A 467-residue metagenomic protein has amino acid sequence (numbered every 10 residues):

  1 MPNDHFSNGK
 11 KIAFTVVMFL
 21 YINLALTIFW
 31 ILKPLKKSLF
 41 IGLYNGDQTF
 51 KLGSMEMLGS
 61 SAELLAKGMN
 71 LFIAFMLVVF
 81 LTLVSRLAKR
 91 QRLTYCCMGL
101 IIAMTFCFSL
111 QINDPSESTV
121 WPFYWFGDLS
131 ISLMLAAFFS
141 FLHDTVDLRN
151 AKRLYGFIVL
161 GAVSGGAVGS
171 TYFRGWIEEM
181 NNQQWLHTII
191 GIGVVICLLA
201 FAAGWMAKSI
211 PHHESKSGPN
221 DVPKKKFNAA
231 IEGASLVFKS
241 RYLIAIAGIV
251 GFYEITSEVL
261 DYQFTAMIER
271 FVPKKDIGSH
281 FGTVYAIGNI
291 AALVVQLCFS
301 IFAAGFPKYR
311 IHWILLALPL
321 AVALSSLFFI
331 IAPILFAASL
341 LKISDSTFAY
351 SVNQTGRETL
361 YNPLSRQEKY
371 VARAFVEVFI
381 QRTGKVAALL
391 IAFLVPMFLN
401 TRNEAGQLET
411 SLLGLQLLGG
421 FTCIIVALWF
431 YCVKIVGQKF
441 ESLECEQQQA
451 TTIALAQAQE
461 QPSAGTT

Functional and structural regions predicted by a protein language model:
M1-Y21, G46, E63-L64, F80-L81 (+9 more regions): Intracellular loop-helix junctions on the cytosolic face of multi-pass helical membrane proteins
F14-G46, F50-V78, T119-E178, K225-L236 (+2 more regions): Substrate-agnostic recognition of the 12-TM MFS/MFS-like secondary transporter fold
S60, R90-Q91, L148, N182-L186 (+4 more regions): Membrane-helix interface/capping residues of multi-pass secondary transporters
G99-S116, L320-I334: C-terminal ends and interior cores of transmembrane alpha-helices in multi-pass membrane transporters/permeases
V120, R153-S209, S279, T283-V294 (+5 more regions): Hydrophobic alpha-helical transmembrane segments
L243-Y253, I311-L318: Alpha-helical transmembrane segments of multi-pass integral membrane proteins
L297-I314, I330, L394-R402: Flexible, glycine/threonine-enriched loop-and-boundary segments that flank and lead into catalytic domains of large
W313-V352: C-terminal transmembrane helical hairpin of 12-TM major facilitator-type secondary transporters
